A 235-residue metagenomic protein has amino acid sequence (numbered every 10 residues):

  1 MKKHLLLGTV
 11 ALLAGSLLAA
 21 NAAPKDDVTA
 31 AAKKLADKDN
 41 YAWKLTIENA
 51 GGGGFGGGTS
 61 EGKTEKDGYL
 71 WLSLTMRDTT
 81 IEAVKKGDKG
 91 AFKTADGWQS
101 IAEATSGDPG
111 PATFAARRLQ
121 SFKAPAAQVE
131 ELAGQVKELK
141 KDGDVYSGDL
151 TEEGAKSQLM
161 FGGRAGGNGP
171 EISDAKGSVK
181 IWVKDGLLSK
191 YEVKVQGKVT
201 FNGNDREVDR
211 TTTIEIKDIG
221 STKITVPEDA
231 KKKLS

Functional and structural regions predicted by a protein language model:
K2-K63, Y69, K140, G220-S235: N-terminal leader/targeting segments and the immediate start of mature chains
A23-D27, D96-G167: Flexible, processing/modification-adjacent segments and terminal tails in exported/periplasmic/extracellular proteins
L35-A42, E61-W71, V84-G90, K180-E192 (+1 more regions): Short, solvent-exposed coil/turn segments at beta-strand boundaries
K44-N49, L70-M76, Y146-T151, V193-G197: Short beta-strand segments that buttress and anchor functional surface loops
T46-G52, R77-T79, F92-Q99, Q196-K198 (+1 more regions): Hydrophobic lipid-interacting interfaces of membrane-associated proteins
G54-T59, M76-K86, S173-S178, E207-T212: Short, surface-exposed coil-to-beta transition loops
T59-K123: An acidic-aromatic
D144-D229: Gly/Pro-enriched, hydrophobic low-complexity segments that function as extracytoplasmic propeptides/linkers
